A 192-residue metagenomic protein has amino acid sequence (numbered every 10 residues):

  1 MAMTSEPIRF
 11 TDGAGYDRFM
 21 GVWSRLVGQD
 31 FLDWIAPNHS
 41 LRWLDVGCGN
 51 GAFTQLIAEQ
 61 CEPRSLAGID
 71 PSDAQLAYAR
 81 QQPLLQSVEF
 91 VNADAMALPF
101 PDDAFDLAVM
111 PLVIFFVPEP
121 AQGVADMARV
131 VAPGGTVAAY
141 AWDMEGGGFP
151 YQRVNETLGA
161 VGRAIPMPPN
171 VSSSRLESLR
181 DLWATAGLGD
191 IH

Functional and structural regions predicted by a protein language model:
M1-A14: N-terminal, positively charged/glycine-rich alpha-helical extensions of SAM-dependent methyltransferases
V22-L41, L56: Conserved alpha-helix/loop element of class I SAM-dependent methyltransferases that forms part of the SAM/SAH-binding
L32, Q55-A58, A121-A128, N155: A structural alpha-helix within SAM-dependent methyltransferase catalytic domains
R42-L98: Class I SAM-dependent methyltransferase SAM/SAH-binding core
M96-A108: A short acidic, Gly/Pro-enriched loop at the edge of an enzyme's catalytic core that lines a small-molecule cofactor
D106-P120, D143: A short SAM/SAH-binding and catalytic strip from SAM-dependent methyltransferases
A121-Q122, A132-H192: Conserved catalytic/acceptor-binding region of the Class I
